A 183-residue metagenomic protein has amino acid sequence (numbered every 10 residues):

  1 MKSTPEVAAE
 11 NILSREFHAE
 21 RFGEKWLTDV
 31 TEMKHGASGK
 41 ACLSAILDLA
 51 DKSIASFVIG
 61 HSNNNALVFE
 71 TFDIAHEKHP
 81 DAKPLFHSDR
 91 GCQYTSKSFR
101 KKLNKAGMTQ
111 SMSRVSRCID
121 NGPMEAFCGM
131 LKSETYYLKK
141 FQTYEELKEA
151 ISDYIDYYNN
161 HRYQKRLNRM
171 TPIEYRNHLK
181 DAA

Functional and structural regions predicted by a protein language model:
M1-R21, I173-L179: Basic, flexible linker segments flanking DNA-binding modules in nucleic acid-interacting mobile-element proteins
L13, D29, K52, F72 (+7 more regions): Mobile genetic element proteins and their domesticated derivatives, centered on retroelements and DNA transposons
R15, A19-A55, H61-S62: An active-site-proximal beta-strand-loop segment
G39, F57-H79: Active-site beta-loop-alpha junctions of metal-dependent nucleic acid enzymes, especially the RNase H-like/DDE
D51-F57, Q110-S113, Y137-L138: Short small-residue beta-strand/loop micro-motif enriched in glycine and branched aliphatics
D81-T95, C118, M170-I173: Acidic/histidine-rich, metal-coordinating catalytic segments
L85-R90, N104-P123, K139-Q142: RNase H-like polynucleotidyl transferase catalytic core
K97, N104-M108, M130-A183: C-terminal domain-tail junction helix/linker
